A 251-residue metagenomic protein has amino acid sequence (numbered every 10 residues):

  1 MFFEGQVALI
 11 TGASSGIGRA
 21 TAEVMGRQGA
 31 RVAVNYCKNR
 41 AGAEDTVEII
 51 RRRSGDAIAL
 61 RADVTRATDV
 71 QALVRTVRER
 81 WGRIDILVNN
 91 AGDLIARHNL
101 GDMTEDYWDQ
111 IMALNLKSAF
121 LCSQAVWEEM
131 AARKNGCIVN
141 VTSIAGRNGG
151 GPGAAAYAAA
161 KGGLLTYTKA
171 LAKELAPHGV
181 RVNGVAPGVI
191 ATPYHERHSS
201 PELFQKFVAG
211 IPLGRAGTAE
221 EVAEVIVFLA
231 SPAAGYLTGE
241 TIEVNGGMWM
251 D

Functional and structural regions predicted by a protein language model:
V7, S14-S15: Conserved glycine-rich cofactor-binding loop
R40-A41, R61-L73, E105, E220-E221: The beta1-alpha1 cofactor-binding region of Rossmann-like NAD(H)/NADP(H)-dependent oxidoreductases
L94-R97, N148, V227, T238-D251: Short C-terminal tail/terminal secondary-structure segment of NAD(P)H-dependent dehydrogenase/reductase domains
H98-L100, Y107-Q110, H195, F207: Substrate-binding pocket helix/loop in short-chain dehydrogenase/reductase
G101-F120, N135, V139, L164 (+1 more regions): Catalytic Tyr-X3-Lys loop
S123, A160, T168: Active-site helix of classical SDR
E128, K173-P177, G235: Alpha-helical segment proximal to the catalytic Tyr-Lys
S143: Residue(s) in the substrate-gating loop at a strand-loop-helix junction that position the organic substrate next
